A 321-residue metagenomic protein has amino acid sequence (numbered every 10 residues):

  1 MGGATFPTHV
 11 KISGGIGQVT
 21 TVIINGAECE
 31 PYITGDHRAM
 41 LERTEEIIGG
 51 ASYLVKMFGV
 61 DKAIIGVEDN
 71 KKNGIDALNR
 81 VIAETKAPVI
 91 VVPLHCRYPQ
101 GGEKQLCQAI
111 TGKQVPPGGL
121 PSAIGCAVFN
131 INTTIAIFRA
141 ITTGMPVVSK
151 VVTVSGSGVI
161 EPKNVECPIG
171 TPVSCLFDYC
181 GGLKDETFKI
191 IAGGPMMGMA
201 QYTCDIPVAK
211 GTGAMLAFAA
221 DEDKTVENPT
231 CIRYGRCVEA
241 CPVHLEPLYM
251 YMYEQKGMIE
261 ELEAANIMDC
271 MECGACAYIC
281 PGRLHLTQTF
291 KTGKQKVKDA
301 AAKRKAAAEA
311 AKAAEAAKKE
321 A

Functional and structural regions predicted by a protein language model:
M1-S13: Conserved phosphate/anionic-ligand binding catalytic regions in large, soluble enzymes, centered on
G15-N25, T212: Structural signature of FAD isoalloxazine-binding scaffolds in flavoprotein oxidoreductases
V22-D36, G158: Gly-rich Lys/Arg/Thr-decorated short loops/hinges at beta-loop-alpha junctions or inter-strand turns that position
L41-M57: Histidine-anchored nucleotide/phosphate-binding helix
D61-V173, Y179-K184, G194: Hydrophobic alpha-helical positions that pack around
R97-G101, Q105-Q114, G181-I232: Active-site gating/interface segments in enzymes
G170, C175-F177, I190, C241 (+1 more regions): Short alpha-helical segments in extracytoplasmic peptidoglycan/chitin-binding modules and envelope-associated proteins
T212-N228, V238, P242-A321: Ferredoxin-type iron-sulfur electron-transfer modules in oxidoreductases and energy-metabolism complexes
